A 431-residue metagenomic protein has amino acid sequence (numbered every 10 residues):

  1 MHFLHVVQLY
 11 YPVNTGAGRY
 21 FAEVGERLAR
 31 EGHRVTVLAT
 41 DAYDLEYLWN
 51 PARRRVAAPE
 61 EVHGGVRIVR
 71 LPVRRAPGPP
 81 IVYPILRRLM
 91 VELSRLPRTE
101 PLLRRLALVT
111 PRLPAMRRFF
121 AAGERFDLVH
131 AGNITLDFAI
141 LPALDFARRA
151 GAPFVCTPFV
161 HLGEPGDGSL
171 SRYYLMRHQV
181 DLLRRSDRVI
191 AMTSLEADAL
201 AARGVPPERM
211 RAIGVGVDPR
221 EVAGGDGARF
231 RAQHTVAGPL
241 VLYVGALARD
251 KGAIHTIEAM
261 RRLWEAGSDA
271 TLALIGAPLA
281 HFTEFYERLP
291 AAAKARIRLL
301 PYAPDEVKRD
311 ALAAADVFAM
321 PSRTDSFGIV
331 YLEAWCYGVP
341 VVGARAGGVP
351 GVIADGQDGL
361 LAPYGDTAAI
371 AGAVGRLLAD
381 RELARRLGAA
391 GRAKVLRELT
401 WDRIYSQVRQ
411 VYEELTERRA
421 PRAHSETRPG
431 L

Functional and structural regions predicted by a protein language model:
L4, I190, T235-R261, A273-I275: Conserved donor-binding/catalytic core segment of Leloir-type glycosyltransferases
Y43, V217, V244, T271-Y286 (+1 more regions): Glycosyltransferase donor-sugar binding loop
F138, A150-R185, A191-D198, A223-D226: Nucleotide-sugar donor phosphate/pyrophosphate-binding loop at the beta->alpha transition of glycosyltransferases
A201, V217-Q233, E284: Acidic anion/phosphate-binding donor-loop and adjacent secondary structure in glycosyltransferase catalytic cores
G238, E284-A303, R309: Nucleotide-activated donor-binding/catalytic signature segment of Leloir-type glycosyltransferases, i.e., the conserved
V317, P340-G343, I353: Short hydrophobic beta-strand element within catalytic cores of glycosyltransferases and related nucleotide-activated
R323: Aromatic "clamp/platform" in nucleotide-sugar-dependent glycosyltransferases that forms part of the donor/acceptor
D355-G356, L360-T367, R376-E382: Conserved acidic donor-binding segment of nucleotide-sugar-dependent glycosyltransferases
